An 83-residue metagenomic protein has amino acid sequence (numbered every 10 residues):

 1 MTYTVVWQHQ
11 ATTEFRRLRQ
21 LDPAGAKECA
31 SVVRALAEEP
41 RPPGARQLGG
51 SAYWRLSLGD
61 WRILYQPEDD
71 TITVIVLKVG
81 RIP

Functional and structural regions predicted by a protein language model:
M1-V6, R16-A26, L56-R62, Q66-P83: Enriched for short, Lys/Arg-rich terminal
T12, K27-A30: Generic alpha-helical structural signal
E14-R17, V32-A35, Q47, I75-K78: Residue-level recognition of specific faces of alpha-helices
S31-S57: A short, surface-exposed loop/turn module that caps and links secondary-structure elements
